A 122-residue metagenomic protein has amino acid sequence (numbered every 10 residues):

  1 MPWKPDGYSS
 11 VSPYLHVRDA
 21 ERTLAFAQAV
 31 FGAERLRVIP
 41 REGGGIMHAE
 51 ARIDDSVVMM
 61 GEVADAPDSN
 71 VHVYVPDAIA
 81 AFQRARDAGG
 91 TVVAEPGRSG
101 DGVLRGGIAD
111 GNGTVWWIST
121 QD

Functional and structural regions predicted by a protein language model:
M1-D6, L36, M47, M59 (+2 more regions): Vicinal oxygen chelate
W3-Y8, Y14-V57: Core segments of cupin and vicinal oxygen chelate
Y8-S12, A66-N70: Short, solvent-exposed beta-strand edge segments and adjacent coil->beta transition regions
Y14-H16, H72-P76: Short hydrophobic/aromatic beta-strand micro-patches that form the beta-sheet surface supporting nucleotide- or nucleic
A25-F26, I79-R84: Short amphipathic alpha-helices within nucleic acid-binding modules
R41-G44, D65, R98-G100: A short beta-turn/loop motif at secondary-structure boundaries
